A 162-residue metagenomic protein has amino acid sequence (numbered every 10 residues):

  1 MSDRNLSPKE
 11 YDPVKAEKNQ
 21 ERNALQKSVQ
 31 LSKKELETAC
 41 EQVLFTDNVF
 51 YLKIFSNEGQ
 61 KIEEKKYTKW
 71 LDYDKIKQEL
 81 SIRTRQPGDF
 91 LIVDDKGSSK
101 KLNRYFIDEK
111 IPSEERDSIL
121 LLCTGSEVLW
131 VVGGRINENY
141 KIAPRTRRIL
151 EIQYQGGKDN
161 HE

Functional and structural regions predicted by a protein language model:
M1-E162: AMP-forming adenylation/ATP pyrophosphatase catalytic core
